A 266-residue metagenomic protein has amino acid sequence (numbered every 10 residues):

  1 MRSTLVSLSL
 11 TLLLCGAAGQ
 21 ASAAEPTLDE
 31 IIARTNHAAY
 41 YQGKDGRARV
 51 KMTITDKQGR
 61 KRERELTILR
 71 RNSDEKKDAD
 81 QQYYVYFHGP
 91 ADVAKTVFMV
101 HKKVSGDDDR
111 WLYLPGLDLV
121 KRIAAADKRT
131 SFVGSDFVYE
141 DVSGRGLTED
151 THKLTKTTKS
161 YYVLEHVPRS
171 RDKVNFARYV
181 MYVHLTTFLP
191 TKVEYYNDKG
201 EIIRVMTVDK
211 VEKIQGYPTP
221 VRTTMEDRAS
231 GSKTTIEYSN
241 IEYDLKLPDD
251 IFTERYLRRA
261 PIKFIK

Functional and structural regions predicted by a protein language model:
M1-L5: Positively charged n-region of N-terminal signal peptides that target proteins for export
S7-A17: Bacterial N-terminal signal peptides
G19-A24: Sec/Tat signal peptide C-region and signal peptidase I cleavage site
P26, T148, H152-T157, I265-K266: Long, terminal "pre-/pro-" and other extracytoplasmic accessory regions that lie outside the mature folded/catalytic
P26-G116: N-terminal mature ectodomain segment of secretory-pathway/periplasmic proteins
N72-Q81, L154-Y161, I214-G216: Short, ordered beta-strand-loop transition motifs
H88, M99-H101, D109-Y113, L119-E149 (+1 more regions): Gly/Pro-enriched, hydrophobic low-complexity segments that function as extracytoplasmic propeptides/linkers
D249-K266: Gram-negative outer-membrane assembly/targeting C-terminal domains
